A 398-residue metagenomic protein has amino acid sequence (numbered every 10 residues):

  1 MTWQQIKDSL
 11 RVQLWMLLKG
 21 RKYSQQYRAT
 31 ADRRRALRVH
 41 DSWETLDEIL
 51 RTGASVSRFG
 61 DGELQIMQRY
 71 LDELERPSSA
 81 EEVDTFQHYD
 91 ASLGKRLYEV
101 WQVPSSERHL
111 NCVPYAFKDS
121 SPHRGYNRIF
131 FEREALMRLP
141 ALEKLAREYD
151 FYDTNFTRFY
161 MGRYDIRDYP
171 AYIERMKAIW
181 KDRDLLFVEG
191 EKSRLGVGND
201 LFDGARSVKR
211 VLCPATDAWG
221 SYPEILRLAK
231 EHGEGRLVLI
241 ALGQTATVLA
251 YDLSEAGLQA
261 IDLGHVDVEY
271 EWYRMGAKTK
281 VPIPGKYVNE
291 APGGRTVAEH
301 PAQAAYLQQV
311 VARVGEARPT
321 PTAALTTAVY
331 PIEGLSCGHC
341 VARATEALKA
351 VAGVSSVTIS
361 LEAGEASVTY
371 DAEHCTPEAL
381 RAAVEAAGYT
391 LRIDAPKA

Functional and structural regions predicted by a protein language model:
T2-D203: Electropositive, gly/pro-rich neighborhoods at or near active sites that engage anionic ligands
H40-D41, S92-V100, S221-E231, T245: A short, acidic, amphipathic alpha-helical segment used as a generic capping/interface helix at domain edges
D184, R236-L237: Structural motif
E189, L237-T245, D262-G264: Glycine-rich anion-binding loop/nest that anchors nucleotide
E191-G235: A mid-sequence, solvent-exposed acidic-amphipathic segment
S193-G196, A246-A250, P377: Short, well-ordered alpha-helical microsegments
T245-P319, A324: C-terminal functional extensions of proteins
T320-A398: Flexible metal-binding regulatory segments at protein termini and peripheral loops
